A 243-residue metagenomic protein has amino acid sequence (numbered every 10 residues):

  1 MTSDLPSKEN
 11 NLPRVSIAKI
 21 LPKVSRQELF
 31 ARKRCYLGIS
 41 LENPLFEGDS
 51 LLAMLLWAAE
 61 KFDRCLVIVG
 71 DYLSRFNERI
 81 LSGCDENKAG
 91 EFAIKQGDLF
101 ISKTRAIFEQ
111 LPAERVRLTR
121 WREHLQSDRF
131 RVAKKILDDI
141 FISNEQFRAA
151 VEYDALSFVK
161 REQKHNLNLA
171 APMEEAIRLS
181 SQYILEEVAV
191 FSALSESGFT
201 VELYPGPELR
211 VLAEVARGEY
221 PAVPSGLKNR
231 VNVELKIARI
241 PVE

Functional and structural regions predicted by a protein language model:
M1-E243: Compositional signal for N-terminal targeting/processing segments
